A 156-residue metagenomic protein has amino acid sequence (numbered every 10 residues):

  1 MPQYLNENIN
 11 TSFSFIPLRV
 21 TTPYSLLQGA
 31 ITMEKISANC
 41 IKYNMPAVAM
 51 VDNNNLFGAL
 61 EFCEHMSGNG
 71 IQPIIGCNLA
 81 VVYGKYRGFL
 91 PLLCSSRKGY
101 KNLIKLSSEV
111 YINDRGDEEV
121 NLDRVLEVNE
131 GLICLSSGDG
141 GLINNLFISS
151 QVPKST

Functional and structural regions predicted by a protein language model:
M1-T156: Phosphodiester-processing cores and adjacent nucleic acid-binding clamps
